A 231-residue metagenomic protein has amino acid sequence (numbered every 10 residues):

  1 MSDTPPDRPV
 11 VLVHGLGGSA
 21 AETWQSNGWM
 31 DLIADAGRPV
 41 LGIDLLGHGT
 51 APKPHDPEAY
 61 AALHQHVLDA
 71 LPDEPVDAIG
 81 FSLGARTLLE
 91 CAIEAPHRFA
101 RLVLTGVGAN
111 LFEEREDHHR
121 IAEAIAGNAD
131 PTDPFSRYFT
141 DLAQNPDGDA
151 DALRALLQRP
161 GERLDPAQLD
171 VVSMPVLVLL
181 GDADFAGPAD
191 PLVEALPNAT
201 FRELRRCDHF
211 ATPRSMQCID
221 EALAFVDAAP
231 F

Functional and structural regions predicted by a protein language model:
D3-P52: Conserved HGGG/HGGXW glycine-rich cap/lid loop of the alpha/beta-hydrolase fold
H14, G80-S82: Conserved alpha/beta-hydrolase "nucleophile elbow" surrounding the catalytic nucleophile
Q25, P39-V76: Active-site loop/oxyanion-hole signature of alpha/beta-hydrolase fold enzymes
R86-D130: Flexible "cap/lid" loop of the alpha/beta hydrolase fold
T140-A167: Hydrophobic, aromatic-rich cap/lid helix
V172, V178-L180: Short beta-strand/loop motif that positions the catalytic acidic residue of the alpha/beta-hydrolase fold
A183-P191: Conserved alpha/beta-hydrolase "acid-adjacent" motif
C207-I219: Catalytic histidine-centered segment of alpha/beta-hydrolase-like enzymes
